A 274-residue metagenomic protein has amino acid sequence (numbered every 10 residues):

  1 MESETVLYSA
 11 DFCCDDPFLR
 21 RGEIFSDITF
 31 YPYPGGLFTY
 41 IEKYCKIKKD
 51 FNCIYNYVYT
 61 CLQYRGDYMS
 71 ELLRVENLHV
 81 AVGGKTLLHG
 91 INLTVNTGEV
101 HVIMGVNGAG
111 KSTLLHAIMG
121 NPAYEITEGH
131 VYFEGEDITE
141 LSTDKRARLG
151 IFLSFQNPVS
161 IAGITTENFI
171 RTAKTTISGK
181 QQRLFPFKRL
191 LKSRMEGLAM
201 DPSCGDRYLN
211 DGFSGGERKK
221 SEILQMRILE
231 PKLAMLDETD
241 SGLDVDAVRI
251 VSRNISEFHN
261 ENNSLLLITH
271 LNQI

Functional and structural regions predicted by a protein language model:
L73-V75, L88: Conserved structural motif at the start of ABC-family nucleotide-binding domains
M104-V106: The feature captures the beta-strand-to-loop junction immediately N-terminal to the Walker
H130-R146, N210: ABC ATPase NBD Q-loop/coupling interface
N157, G163-I177, L190: Q-loop/switch helix immediately C-terminal to the Walker
M226-R227: ABC ATPase C-loop
E238-T239: Walker B catalytic motif
V248-E261: Helical segment within the ABC ATPase nucleotide-binding domain
I268-H270: H-loop/switch region of ABC-family ATPase nucleotide-binding domains
